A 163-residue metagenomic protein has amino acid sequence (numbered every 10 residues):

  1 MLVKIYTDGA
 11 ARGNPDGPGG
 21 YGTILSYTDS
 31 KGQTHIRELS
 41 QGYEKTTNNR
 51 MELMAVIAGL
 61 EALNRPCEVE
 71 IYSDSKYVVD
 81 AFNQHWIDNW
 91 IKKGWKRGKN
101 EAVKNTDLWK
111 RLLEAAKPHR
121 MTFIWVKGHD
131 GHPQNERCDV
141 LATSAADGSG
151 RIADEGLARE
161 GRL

Functional and structural regions predicted by a protein language model:
M1-R50, M54, A58-C67, V140-L157 (+1 more regions): RNase H-like nuclease fold core
A10-D16, I57-R137, L141, G161: RNase H catalytic domain
